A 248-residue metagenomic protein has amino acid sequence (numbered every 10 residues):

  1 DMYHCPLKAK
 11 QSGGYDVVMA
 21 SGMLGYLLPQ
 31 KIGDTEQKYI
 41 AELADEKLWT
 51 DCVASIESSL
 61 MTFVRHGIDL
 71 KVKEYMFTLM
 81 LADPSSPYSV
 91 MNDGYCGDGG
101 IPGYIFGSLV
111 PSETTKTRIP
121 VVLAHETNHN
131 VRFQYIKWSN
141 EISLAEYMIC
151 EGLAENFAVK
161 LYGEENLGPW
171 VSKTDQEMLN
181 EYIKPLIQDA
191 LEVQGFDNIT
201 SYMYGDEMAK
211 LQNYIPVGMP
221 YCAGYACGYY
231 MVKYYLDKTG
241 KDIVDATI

Functional and structural regions predicted by a protein language model:
D1-T50: N-terminal low-structure segments adjacent to metalloprotease catalytic domains across cellular compartments
M2-L7, Q188-I248: Pan-zinc metallopeptidase signature
Y39-P102: Auxiliary, metal-adjacent structural segments of Zn-dependent hydrolase domains
S108-V122: Short pre-active-site segment immediately N-terminal to the catalytic Zn-binding motif
V121-Q134, E151, E155: Active-site recognition of the HExxH zinc-binding catalytic motif
Q134-L144, E164-K173, K238-D245: Inter-helical turn/loop segments and adjacent helix faces that build the functional surface of alpha-helical bundle
L144-Q188: Post-HExxH zinc-binding segment in Zn-dependent metallohydrolases
